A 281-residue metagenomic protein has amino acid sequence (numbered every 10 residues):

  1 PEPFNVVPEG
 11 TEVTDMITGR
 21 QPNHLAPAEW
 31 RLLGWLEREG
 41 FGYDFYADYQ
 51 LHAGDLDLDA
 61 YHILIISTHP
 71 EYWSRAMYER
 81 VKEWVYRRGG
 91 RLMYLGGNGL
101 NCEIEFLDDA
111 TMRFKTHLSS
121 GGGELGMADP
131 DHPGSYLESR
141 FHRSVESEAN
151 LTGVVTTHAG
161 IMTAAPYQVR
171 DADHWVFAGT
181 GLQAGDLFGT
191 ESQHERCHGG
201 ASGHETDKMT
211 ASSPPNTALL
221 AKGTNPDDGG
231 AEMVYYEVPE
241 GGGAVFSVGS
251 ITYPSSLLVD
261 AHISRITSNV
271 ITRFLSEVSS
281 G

Functional and structural regions predicted by a protein language model:
P1-A60, S279: Aromatic-Pro/Gly-enriched surface loop or interdomain linker that acts as a lid/target-recognition segment
P1-G19, E39, N101-G122, G134 (+1 more regions): Extracellular ligand-binding/catalytic regions of CAZymes and related secreted enzymes and adhesion modules
D15-L25, H62-R75, T252-Y253, L257-V259: The substrate-binding groove and active-site-proximal loops of carbohydrate-active enzymes, especially glycoside
A28-L32, M77-R80, I263-T267: Stable alpha-helical elements in mature extracytoplasmic
W30, Y49-D55, E79-R80, D228-V234: Alpha-helical scaffolding within the catalytic cores of extracellular/periplasmic polymer-degrading hydrolases
L36-E37, L56-A60, Y86-R88, E237-G242: Extracellular/periplasmic catalytic domains that process cell-envelope and extracellular macromolecules
D48-Q50, I66-H69, L95-G99, G223 (+1 more regions): Active-site-proximal beta-strand/loop segments in catalytic clefts of secreted hydrolases
A60-E105: Short alpha-beta junction capping motif
